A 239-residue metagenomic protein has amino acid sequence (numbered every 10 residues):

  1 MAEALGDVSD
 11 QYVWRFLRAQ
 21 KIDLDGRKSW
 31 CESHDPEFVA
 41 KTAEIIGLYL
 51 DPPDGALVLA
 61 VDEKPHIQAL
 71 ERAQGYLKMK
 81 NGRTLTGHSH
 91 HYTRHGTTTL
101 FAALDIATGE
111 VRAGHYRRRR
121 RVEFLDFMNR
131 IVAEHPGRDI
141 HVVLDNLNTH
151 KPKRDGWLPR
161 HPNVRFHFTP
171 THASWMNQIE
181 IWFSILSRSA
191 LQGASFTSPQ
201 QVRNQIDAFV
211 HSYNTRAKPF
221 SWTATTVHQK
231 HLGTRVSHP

Functional and structural regions predicted by a protein language model:
M1-E3, A40-D126, V227-T234: Extended, low-complexity cationic-aromatic segments
M1-H34, L57, E63-A69: Conserved short alpha-helical interface segments
T86-Y92, R160-Q178, A194-F196: RNase H-like polynucleotidyl transferase catalytic core
V111, I179-Q201, S212-N214: Active-site proximal helix-loop segment of RNase H-like, two-metal nucleases, encompassing DDE(D)
V122-H141: Short, basic/hydrophobic alpha-helical segments
F127, L144, H161-N163, L191: Catalytic cores of nucleotide-enabled group-transfer and carboxylate-activating enzymes in metabolic and assembly-line
R138-H150: Acidic/histidine-rich, metal-coordinating catalytic segments
Q201-P239: C-terminal domain-tail junction helix/linker
